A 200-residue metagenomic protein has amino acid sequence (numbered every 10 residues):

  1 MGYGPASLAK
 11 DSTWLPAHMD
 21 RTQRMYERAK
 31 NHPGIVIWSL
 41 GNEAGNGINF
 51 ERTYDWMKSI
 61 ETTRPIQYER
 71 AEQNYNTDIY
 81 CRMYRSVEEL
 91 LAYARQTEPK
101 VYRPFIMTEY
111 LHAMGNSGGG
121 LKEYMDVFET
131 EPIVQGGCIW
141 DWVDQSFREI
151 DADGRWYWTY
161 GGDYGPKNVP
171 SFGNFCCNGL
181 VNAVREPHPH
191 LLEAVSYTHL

Functional and structural regions predicted by a protein language model:
M1-L200: Extended substrate-binding grooves/exosites of carbohydrate-active enzymes
